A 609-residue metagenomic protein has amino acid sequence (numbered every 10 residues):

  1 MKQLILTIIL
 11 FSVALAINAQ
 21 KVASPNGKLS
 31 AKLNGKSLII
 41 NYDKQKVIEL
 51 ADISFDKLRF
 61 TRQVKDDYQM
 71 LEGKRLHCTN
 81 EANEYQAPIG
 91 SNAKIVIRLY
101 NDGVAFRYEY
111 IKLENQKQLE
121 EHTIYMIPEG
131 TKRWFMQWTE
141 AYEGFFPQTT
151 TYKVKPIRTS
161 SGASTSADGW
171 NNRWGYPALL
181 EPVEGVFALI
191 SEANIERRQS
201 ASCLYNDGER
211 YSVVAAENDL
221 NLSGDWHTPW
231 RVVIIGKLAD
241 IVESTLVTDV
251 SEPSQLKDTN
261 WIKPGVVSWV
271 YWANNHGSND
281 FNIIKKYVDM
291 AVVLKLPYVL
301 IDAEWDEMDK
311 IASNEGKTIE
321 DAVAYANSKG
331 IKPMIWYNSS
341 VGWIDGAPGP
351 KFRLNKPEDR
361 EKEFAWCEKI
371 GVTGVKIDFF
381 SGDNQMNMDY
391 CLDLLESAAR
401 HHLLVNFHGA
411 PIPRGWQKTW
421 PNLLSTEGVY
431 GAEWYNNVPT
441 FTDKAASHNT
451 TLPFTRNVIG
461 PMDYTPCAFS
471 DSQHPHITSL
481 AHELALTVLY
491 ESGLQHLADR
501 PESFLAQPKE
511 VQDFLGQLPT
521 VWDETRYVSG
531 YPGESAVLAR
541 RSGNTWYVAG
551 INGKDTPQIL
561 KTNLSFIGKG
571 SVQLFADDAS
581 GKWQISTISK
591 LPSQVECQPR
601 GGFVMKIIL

Functional and structural regions predicted by a protein language model:
I9-N18: Hydrophobic h-region of N-terminal signal peptides that target proteins for export in Gram-negative bacteria
K21-V250, G581-K582: N-terminal accessory beta-strand-rich subdomains and adjacent acidic, glycine-rich linkers that precede catalytic cores
K74-C78, F514-L538: Edge strands and adjacent loops of beta-rich recognition modules
S223-Y298: An acidic-aromatic substrate-binding cleft motif
D302-S479: Aromatic- and carboxylate-enriched substrate-binding clefts and catalytic-loop regions of carbohydrate-active enzymes
A481-Y527: Catalytic cores of secreted or luminal carbohydrate-active enzymes
Y531-I567, F603-K606: Carbohydrate-binding surface patches
T587-L609: C-terminal beta-strand-rich structural cap/linker in extracellular carbohydrate-active enzymes
